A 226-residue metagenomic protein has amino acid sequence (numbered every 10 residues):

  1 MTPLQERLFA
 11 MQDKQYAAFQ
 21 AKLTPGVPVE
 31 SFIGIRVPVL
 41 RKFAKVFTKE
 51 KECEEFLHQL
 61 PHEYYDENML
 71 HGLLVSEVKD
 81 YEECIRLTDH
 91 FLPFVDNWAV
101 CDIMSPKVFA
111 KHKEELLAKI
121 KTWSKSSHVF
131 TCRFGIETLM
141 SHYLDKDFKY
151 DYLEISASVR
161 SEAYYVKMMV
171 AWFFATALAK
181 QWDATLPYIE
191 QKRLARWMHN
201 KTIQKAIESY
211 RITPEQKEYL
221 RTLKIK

Functional and structural regions predicted by a protein language model:
M1-K226: Alpha-helical scaffold domains
